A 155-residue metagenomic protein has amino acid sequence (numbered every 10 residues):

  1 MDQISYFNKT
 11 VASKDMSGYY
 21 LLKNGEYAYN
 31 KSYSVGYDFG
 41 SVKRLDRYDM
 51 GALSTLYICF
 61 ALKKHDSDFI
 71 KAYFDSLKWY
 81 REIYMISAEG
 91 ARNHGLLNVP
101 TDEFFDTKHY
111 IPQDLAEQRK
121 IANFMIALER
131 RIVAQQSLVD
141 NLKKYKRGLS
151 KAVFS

Functional and structural regions predicted by a protein language model:
M1-A28: Sequence-specific dsDNA recognition surfaces
T10-M16, N93, L115, I126: Short, solvent-exposed loop/turn positions at domain surfaces that link secondary-structure elements or cap domain
Y20-N24, A28-W79: A short beta-sheet element
M50-L56, E89-A116: A short glycine-rich beta-alpha junction/loop motif
T55-I58, D68-F69, F105-D106, N123-I126 (+1 more regions): Positions in alpha-helical segments
S76, T101-F104, R147: ATP/adenylate-binding site constellation spanning eukaryotic-like Ser/Thr protein kinases, ABC-transporter
I111-S155: Amphipathic alpha-helical coiled-coil/heptad-repeat segments
